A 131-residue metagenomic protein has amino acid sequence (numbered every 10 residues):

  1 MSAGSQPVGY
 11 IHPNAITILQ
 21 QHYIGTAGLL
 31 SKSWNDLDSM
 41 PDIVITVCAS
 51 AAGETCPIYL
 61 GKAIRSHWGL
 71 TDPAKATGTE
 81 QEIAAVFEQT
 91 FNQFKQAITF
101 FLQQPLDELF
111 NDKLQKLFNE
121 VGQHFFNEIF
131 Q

Functional and structural regions predicted by a protein language model:
M1-N35: Conserved active-site segments centered on acidic
S2, T46, S66-G69: Structural signal for conserved beta-strand scaffold positions within catalytic alpha/beta enzyme cores
S39-M40: Alpha-helix C-terminal capping/helix-to-coil transition sites in glycosyltransferase folds
A49-A52: Short glycine-rich anion-binding loops that position phosphate/pyrophosphate groups of nucleotides and phosphorylated
T55-Q131: Phosphate-binding/catalytic loops
